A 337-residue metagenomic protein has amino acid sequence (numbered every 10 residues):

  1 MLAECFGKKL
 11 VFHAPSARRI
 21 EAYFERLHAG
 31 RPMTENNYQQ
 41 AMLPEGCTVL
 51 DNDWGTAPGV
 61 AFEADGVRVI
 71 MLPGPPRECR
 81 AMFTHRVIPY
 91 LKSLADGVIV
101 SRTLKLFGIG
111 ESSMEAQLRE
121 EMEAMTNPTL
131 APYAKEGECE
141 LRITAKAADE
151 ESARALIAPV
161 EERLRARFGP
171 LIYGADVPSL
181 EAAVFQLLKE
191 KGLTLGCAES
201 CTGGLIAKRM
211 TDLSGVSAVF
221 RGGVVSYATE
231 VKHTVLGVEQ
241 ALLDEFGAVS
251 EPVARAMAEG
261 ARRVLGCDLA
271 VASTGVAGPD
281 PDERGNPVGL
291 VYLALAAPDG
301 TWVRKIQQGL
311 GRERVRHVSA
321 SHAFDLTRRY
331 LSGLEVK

Functional and structural regions predicted by a protein language model:
M1, A17-F24, Q39, E150-K337: Short alpha-helical segments enriched in small residues
M1-L94: Proline/glycine-rich low-complexity loops and linkers
E35-N36, Q40-L43, D51-W54, V60-D65 (+7 more regions): Solvent-exposed alpha-helices and their adjacent loops that cap or buttress functional pockets in soluble metabolic
P44, A57, S101, N127 (+3 more regions): Broad gene-expression machinery/nucleic-acid interaction feature
C47, I143, A323: A residue-level signal for conserved active-site and pocket-lining positions in enzyme catalytic cores
C47-T48, V67-I70, T103, P128-A131 (+4 more regions): Structural motif
L50-D51, E63, L72-P73, Y133 (+3 more regions): Short beta-strand segments
F62-G137, R142-T144, S152-I157: Accessory alpha-helical/coil subdomains and C-terminal extensions that flank or cap enzyme catalytic cores
